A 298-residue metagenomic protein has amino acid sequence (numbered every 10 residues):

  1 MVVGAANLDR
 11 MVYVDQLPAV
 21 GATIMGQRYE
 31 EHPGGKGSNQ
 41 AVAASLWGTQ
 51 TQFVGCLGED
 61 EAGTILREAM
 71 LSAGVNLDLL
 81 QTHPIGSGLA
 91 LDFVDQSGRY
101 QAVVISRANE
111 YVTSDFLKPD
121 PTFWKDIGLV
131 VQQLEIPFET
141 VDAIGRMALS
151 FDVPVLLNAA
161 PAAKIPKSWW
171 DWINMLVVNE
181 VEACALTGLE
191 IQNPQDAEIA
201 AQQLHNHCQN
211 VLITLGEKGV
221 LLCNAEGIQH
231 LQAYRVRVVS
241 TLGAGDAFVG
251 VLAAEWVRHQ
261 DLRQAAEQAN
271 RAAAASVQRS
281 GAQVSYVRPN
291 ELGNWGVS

Functional and structural regions predicted by a protein language model:
M1-A6, E68-T82, D92-Q229: Ribokinase/PfkB-type carbohydrate-kinase core domain
M1-C56, E61-E68, S72, A90 (+1 more regions): Glycine-rich phosphate/adenosyl-contacting loop at the front of the ribokinase-like
A6-D9, V14, W47, A69 (+9 more regions): Change "in soluble alpha/beta enzymes" to "in soluble alpha/beta proteins
L17-G26, V177-N179, Q229-A233: Short glycine/proline- and charge-enriched loop/turn segments that cap or connect secondary-structure elements
Q40, Q132-E135, Q283: Glutamine-centric residue-chemistry signal
W47, I85-G88, G216: Short, basic and Ser/Thr-rich N-terminal targeting/leader segments
K164-K167, P194-S298: Conserved phosphate-binding/catalytic region of the ribokinase-like
